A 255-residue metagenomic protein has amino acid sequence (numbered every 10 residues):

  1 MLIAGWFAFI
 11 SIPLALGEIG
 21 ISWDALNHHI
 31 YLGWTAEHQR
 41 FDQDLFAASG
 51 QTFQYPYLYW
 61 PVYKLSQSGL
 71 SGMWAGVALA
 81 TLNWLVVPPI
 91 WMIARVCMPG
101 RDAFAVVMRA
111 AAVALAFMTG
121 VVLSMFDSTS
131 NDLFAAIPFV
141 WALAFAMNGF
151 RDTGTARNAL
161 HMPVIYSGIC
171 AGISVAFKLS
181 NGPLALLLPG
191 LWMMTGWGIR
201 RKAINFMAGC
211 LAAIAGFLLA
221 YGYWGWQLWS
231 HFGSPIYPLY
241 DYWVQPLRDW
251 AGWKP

Functional and structural regions predicted by a protein language model:
G17-L32, H38-V62, G69-M73, H231-L239: Extracytoplasmic catalytic/substrate-binding loops of multi-pass membrane glycan-assembly enzymes
W74-D102, W141: Transmembrane-helix motifs of polytopic, lipid-linked glycan transferases
I90-M118, I137, A156-R157: Transmembrane-helix signature of polytopic, membrane-embedded enzymes that assemble or transfer cell-envelope glycans
D102-A103, A142-P163: Membrane-interface transmembrane helices that cradle and orient dolichyl/undecaprenyl
V121-F134: Short acidic/glycine- and proline-prone juxtamembrane loop motifs at membrane-interface regions of multi-pass membrane
P163-L179, A185-G190, L219, G233: Membrane-interface alpha helices of multi-pass inner-membrane proteins
L184-F217: Perimembrane helix-loop-helix junctions
M207-P255: Membrane-lumen/periplasm interface segments of specific transmembrane helices in polyprenyl phosphate-linked
